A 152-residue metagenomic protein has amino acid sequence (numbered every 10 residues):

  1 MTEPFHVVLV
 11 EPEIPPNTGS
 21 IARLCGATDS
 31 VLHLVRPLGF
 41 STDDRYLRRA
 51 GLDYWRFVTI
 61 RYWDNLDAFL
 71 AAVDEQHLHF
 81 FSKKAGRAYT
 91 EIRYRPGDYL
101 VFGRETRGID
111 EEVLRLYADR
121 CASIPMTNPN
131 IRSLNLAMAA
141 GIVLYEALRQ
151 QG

Functional and structural regions predicted by a protein language model:
M1-G152: Post-transcriptional modification and biogenesis factors for structured RNAs of the translation apparatus
